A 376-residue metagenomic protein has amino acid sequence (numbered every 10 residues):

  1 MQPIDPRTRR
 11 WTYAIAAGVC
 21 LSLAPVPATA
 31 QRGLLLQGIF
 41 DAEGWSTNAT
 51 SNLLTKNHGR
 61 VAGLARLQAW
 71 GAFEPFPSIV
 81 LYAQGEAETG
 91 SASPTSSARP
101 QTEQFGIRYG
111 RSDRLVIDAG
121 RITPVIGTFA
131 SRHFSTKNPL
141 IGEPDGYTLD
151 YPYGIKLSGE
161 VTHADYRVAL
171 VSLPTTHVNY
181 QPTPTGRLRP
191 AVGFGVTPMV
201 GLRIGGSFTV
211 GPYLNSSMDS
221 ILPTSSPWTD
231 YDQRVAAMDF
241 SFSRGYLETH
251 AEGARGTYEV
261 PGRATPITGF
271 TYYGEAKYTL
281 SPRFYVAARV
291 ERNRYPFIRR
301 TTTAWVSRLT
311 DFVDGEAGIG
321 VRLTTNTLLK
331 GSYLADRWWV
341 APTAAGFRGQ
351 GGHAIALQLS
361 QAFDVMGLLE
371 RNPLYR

Functional and structural regions predicted by a protein language model:
M1-R9: N-terminal secretory signal peptides that target proteins for export/translocation
T8-W11, I122, V290, G331: Hydrophobic alpha-helical segments, especially transmembrane helices and their immediate juxtamembrane helical caps
Y13-A24: Bacterial N-terminal signal peptides
V26-A30: Sec/Tat signal peptide C-region and signal peptidase I cleavage site
R32-E43, H58-T175, G186-P190, G195-I204 (+3 more regions): Outer membrane beta-barrel
D41, S46-K56, S93-T95, G106 (+2 more regions): Outer-membrane beta-barrel pore domains
T175-T176, L214: Active-site environment of divalent metal-dependent phosphoester hydrolases
Q181-P182: Active-site cleft segment of glycoside hydrolase catalytic domains centered on the general acid/base Glu
